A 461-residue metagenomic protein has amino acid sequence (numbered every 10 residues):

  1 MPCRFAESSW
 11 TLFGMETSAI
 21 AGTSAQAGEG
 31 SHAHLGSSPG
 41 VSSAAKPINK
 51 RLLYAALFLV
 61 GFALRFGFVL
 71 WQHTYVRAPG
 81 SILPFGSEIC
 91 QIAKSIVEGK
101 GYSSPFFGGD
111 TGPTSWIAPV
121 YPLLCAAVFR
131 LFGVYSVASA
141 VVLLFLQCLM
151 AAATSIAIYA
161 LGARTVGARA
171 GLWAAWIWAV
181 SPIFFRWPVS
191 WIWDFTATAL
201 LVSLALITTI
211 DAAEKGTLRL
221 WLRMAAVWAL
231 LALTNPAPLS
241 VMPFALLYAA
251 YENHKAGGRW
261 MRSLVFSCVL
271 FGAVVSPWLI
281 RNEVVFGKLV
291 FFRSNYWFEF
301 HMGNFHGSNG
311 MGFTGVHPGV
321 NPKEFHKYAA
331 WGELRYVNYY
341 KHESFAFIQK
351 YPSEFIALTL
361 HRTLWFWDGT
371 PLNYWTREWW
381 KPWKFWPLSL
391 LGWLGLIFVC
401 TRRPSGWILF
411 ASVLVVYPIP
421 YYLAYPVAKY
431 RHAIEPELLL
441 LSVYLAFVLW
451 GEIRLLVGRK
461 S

Functional and structural regions predicted by a protein language model:
F58, F62, A174-A175, L220-N235 (+3 more regions): Membrane-interface alpha helices of multi-pass inner-membrane proteins
G61-L64, G171-P182, L200, I207 (+1 more regions): Short helix- or helix-capping micro-motifs that position conserved polar/aromatic residues at function-defining sites
L70-A78, F85-P113, V120, A127 (+2 more regions): Extracytosolic helix-loop segments that constitute the early lumenal/periplasmic catalytic or substrate-binding loops
S115, P119-L123, G133-I156, A175 (+2 more regions): Loop-to-helix entry region of an early transmembrane alpha helix in multi-pass inner-membrane enzymes
V137, V142, Y339-Y340, A346-F410: Membrane-interface anchor segments at the N-terminal boundary of transmembrane helices in multi-pass membrane enzymes
V142-V166, V180, L204, T208 (+1 more regions): Transmembrane-helix motifs of polytopic, lipid-linked glycan transferases
T165-R169, A205-R223, L231, A249-K255 (+1 more regions): Membrane-interface transmembrane helices that cradle and orient dolichyl/undecaprenyl
E283, L289-H361: Membrane-proximal stem/loop segments at transmembrane-domain junctions that anchor or position
